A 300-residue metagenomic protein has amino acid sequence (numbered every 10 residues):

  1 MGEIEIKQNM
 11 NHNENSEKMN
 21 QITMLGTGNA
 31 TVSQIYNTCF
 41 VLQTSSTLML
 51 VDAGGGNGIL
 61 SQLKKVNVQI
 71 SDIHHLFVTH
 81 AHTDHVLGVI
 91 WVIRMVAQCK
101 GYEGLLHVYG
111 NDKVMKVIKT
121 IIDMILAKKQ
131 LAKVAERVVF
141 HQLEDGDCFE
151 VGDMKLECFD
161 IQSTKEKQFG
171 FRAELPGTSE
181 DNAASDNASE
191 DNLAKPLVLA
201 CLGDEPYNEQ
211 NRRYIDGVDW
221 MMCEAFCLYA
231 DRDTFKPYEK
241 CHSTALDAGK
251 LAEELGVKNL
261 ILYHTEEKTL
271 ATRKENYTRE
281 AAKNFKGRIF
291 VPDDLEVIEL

Functional and structural regions predicted by a protein language model:
I6, E17-V66, Q168-D181, D186 (+2 more regions): Conserved beta-strand hairpin/beta-sheet module of binuclear metal-dependent hydrolase folds, prominently
I6, L42, D147-V151, I298: Short acidic-hydrophobic surface loop/beta-edge motif
I22, D52, L63, H80 (+8 more regions): Divalent metal-coordination and catalytic microenvironments
N29-A30, T83, V108, D112-M115 (+1 more regions): Short histidine/acidic/glycine/proline-rich micro-motifs that form metal- and phosphate-coordinating active-site loops
L50-G54, I73-H80, N111, L199-E205 (+3 more regions): Active-site neighborhood of phospho(di)ester-bond hydrolases with catalytic His/Asp-centered motifs
N57-H107: Active-site metal-binding motif and surrounding structural segment of the metallo-beta-lactamase
L106, N111-Q168, P176-E180, D186 (+3 more regions): Metallo-beta-lactamase
D186-N192, P196, P206-L295: Cap/insert and terminal regions of metallo-dependent hydrolase folds
